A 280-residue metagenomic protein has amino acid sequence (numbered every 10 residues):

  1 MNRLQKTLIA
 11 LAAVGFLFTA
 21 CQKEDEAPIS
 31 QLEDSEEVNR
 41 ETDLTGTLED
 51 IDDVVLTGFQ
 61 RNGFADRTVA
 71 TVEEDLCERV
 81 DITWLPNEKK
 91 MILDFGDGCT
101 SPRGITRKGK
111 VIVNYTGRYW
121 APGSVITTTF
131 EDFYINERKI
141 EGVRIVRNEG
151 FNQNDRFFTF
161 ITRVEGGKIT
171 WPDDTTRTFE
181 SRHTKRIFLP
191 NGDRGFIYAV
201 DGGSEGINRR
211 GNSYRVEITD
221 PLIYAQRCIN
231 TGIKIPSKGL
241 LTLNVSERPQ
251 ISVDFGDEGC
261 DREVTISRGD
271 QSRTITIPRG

Functional and structural regions predicted by a protein language model:
M1-L8: Bacterial N-terminal signal peptides that target proteins for export
L11-A13: Hydrophobic alpha-helical targeting segments used for export or membrane insertion
L17-A20: C-terminal motif of bacterial Sec signal peptides marking the signal peptidase cleavage site
Q22-G280: Low-complexity, intrinsically disordered segments exposed to solvent
